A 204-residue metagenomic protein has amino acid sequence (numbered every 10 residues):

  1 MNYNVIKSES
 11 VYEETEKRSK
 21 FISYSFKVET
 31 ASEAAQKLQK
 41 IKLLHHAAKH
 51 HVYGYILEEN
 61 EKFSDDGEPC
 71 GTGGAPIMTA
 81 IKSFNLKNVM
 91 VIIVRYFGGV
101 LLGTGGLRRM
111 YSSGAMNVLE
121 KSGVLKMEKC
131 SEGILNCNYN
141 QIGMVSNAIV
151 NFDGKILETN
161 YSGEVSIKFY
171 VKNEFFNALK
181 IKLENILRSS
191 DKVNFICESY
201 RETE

Functional and structural regions predicted by a protein language model:
M1-T72, E158, F176, N194-T203: C-terminal regulatory domains involved in ligand/effector binding and gene-expression control
L44-A48, F152-L157, L183-K192: A common structural junction motif
E59, P69-L86, Y161-G163: Positively charged, aromatic-enriched nucleic acid-contacting surfaces
A75-K121: Active-site beta-strand/loop microenvironment that shapes enzyme catalytic pockets
G114-L119, K126, L187, F195-E204: Terminal alpha-helical anchor/extension segments at protein ends
G123-Y139: Short glycine-/aliphatic-rich beta-strand segments at the starts of folded cytosolic domains
N136-D153: Short amphipathic alpha-helix segments
F169, F175-A178: Terminal, non-globular segments
